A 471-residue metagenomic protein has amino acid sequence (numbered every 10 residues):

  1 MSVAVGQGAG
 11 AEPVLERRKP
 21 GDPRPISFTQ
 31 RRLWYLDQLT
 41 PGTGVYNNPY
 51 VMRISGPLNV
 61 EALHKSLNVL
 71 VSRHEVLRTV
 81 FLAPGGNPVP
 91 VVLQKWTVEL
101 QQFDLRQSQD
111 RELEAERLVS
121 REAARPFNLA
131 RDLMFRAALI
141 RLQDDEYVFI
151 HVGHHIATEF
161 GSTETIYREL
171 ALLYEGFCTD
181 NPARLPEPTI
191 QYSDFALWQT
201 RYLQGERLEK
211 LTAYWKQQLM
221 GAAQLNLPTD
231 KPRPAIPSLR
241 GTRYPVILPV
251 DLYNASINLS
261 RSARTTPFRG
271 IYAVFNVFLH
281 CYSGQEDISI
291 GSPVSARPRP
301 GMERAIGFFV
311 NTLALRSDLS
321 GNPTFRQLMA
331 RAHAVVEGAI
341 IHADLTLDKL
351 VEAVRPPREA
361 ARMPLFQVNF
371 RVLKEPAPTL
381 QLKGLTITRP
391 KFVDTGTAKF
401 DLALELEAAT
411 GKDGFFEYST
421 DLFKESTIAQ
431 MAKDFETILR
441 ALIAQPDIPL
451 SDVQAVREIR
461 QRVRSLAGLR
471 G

Functional and structural regions predicted by a protein language model:
V3, G10-Q101, Q109-Y202, Q217-P228 (+2 more regions): Acyl-group handoff/entry surfaces in thioester-processing enzymes
P20, T40-N47, E75-V76, R131 (+8 more regions): His-Asp-centered acyl/peptidyl-transfer active-site segments
R31, L36-N47, G85, P186 (+2 more regions): Flexible, P/S/T/G-rich "lid" or insertion loops adjacent to the active sites of thioester-utilizing
N47-V51, T97-L100, G241-R243, V310-A314 (+1 more regions): Short, solvent-exposed beta-strand edge segments and adjacent coil->beta transition regions
L63, I166, G270-I271, F275 (+2 more regions): Short strand-loop-helix active-site module centered on a catalytic nucleophile
I150-H151, K412-T420: Short, well-ordered beta-strand elements
T386-E407: Low-complexity, glycine/alanine/valine/leucine- and proline-rich hydrophobic stretches
I428: Conserved functional hotspot residues or short segments at active or partner-binding sites across diverse domains
